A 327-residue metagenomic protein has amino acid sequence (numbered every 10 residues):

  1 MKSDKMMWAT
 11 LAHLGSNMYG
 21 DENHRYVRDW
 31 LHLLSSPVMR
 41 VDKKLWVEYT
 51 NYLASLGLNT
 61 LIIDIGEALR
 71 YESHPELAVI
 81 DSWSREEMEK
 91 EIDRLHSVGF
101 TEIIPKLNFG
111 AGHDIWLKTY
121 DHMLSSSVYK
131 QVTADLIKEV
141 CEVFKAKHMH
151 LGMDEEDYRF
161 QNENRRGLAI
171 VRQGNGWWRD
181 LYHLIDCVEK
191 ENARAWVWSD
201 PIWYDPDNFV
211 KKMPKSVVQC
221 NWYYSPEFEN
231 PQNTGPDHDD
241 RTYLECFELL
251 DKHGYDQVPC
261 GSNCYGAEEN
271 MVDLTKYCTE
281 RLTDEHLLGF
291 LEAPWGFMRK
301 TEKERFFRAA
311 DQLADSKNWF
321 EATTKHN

Functional and structural regions predicted by a protein language model:
M1-S3, H24: Contiguous, structured surface segment used for ligand recognition
S3-A12: Transmembrane beta-strand segments of Gram-negative outer membrane beta-barrel proteins
K5-M6, G99, E285-H286: Short coil/turn connectors at secondary-structure junctions
L11-V218, Y223: Aromatic-lined carbohydrate-binding surfaces of glycoside hydrolases
D42, W46-V47, S84-E89, Y129-A134 (+4 more regions): Well-ordered, non-membrane alpha-helical segments in soluble/globular domains
Y120-D121, A195-D239, G266-L282, R299-K300: Substrate-binding cleft/loops of secretory-pathway carbohydrate-active enzymes
A146, H150, Q161-E163, T234 (+1 more regions): Charged, low-complexity C-terminal accessory regions
H253-N327: Substrate-binding cleft of secreted/luminal carbohydrate-active enzymes
